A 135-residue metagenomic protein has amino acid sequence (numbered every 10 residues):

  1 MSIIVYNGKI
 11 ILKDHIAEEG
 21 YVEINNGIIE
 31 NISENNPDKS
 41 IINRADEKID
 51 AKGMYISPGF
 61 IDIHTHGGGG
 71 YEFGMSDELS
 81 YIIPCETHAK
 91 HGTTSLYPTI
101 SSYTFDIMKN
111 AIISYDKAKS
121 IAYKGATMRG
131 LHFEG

Functional and structural regions predicted by a protein language model:
M1-I41: N-terminal metal-binding scaffold of metallo-dependent hydrolase/deaminase domains
I3-V5, I41-E78, I82, E86: Replace "His-x-His-based motif
G8, V22, G27, G53 (+3 more regions): Divalent metal-coordination and catalytic microenvironments
E23, N31, D50, F60-D62 (+3 more regions): Short, conserved beta-strand segments within well-ordered enzyme catalytic domains that often line or immediately flank
H66, I82-A111, A126-G135: Divalent metal-dependent hydrolysis catalytic cores, especially in the metallo-beta-lactamase
S120-A126: Short helix-capping segments at alpha-helix termini
